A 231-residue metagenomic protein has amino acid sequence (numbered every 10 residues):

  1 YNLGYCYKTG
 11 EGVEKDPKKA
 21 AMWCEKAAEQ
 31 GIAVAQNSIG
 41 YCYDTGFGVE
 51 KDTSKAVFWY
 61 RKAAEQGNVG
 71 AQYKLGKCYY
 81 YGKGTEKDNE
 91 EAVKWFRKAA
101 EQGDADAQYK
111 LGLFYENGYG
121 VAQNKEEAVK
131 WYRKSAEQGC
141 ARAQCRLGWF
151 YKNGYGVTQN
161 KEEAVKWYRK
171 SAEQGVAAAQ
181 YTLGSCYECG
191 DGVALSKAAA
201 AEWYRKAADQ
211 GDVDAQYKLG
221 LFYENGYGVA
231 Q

Functional and structural regions predicted by a protein language model:
N2-T9, S38-T45, V49, K74-Y81 (+4 more regions): Hydrophobic face of amphipathic alpha-helices that form TPR/SEL1-like repeat modules and related alpha-solenoid
Y7, W23-C24, Y43, W59-Y60 (+9 more regions): Conserved hydrophobic/aromatic "anchor" residues that stabilize well-ordered secondary structure elements
T9-E11, E29-I32, Q36, T45-F47 (+14 more regions): Short helix-capping/linker turns of helical repeat alpha-solenoids
V69, L113, Q210-D214, K218-L221 (+1 more regions): Long tandem-repeat architectures and their stereotyped inter-repeat linkers in very large proteins
